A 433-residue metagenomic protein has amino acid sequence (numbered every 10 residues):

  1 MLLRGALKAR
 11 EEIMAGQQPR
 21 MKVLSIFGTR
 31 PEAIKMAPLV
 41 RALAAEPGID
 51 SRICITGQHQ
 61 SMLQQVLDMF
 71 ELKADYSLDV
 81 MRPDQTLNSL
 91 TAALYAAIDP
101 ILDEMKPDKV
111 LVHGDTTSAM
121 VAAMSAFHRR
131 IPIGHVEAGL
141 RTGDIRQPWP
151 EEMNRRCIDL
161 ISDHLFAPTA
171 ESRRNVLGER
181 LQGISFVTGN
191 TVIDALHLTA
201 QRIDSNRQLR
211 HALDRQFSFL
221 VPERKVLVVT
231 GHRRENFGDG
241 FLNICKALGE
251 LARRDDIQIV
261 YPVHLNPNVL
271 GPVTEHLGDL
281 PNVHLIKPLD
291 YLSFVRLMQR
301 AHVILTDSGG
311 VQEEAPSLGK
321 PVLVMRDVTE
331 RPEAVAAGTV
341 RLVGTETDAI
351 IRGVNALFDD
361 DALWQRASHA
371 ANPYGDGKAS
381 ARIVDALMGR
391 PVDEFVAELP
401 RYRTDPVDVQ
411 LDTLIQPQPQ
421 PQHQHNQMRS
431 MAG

Functional and structural regions predicted by a protein language model:
L2-Y261, N266-G433: Nucleotide-activated sugar donor-binding and catalytic core shared by glycosyltransferases and related lipid-linked
